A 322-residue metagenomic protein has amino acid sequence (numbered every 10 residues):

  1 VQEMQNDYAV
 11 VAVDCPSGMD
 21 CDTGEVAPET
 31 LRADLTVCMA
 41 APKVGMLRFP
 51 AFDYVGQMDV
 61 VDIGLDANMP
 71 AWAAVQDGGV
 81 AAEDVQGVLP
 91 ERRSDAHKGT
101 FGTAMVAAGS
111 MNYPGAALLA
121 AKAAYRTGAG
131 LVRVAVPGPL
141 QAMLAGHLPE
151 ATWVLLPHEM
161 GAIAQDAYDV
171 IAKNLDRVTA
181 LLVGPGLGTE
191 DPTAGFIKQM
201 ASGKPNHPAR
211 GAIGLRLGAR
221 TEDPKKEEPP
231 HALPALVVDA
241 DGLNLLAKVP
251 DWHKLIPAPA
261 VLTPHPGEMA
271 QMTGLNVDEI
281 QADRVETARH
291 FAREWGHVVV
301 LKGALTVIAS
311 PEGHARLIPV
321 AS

Functional and structural regions predicted by a protein language model:
V1-W72, A135-A321: Glycine-rich phosphate/dinucleotide-binding loop and adjoining beta-alpha-beta core of small-molecule
Y8-A9, A82-G87, M105, P234: Short acidic/polar alpha-helix capping motifs at helix-coil junctions
L65-T100, A162-I163: Long, highly charged low-complexity segments
P90-S94, G99-N112, G184-T189, I308: Glycine-rich phosphate/diphosphate-binding loops and the adjacent beta-loop-alpha structural elements that coordinate
H97-T152, H158-E159: Substrate-binding N-lobe of the ribokinase-like
S110, A321-S322: Glycine-rich phosphate/pyrophosphate-binding beta-alpha loops
